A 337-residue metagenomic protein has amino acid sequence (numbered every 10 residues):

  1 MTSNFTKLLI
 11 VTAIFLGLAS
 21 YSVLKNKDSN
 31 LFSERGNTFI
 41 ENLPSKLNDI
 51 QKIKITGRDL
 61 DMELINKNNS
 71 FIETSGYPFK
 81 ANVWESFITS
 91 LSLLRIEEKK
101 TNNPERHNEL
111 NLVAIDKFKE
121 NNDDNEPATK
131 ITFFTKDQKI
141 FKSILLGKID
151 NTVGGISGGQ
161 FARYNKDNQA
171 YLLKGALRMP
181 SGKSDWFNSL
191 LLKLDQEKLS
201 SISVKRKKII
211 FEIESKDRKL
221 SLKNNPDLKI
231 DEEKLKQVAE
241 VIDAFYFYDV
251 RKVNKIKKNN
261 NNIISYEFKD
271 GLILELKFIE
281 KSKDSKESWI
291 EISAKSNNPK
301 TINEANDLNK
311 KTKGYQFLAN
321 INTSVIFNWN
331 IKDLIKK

Functional and structural regions predicted by a protein language model:
M1-K337: Secondary-structure "cap/kink" motif recognition
